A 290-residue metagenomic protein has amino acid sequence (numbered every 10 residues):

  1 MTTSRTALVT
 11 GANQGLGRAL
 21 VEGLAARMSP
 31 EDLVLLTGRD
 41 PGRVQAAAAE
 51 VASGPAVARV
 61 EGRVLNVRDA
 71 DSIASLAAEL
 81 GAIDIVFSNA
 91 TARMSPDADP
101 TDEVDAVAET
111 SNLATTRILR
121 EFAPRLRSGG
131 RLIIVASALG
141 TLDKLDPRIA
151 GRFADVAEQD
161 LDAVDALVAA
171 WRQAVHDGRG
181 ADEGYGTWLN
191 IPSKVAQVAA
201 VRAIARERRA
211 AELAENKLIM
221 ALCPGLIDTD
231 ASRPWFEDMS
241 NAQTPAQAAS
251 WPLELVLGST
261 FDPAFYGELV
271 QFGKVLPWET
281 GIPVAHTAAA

Functional and structural regions predicted by a protein language model:
T2-L35: Canonical Rossmann dinucleotide-binding motif of NAD(H)/NADP(H)-dependent dehydrogenases/reductases, specifically
T10, I83-M94, S111, G129-S137 (+1 more regions): Rossmann-fold scaffold of SDR-type NAD(P)-dependent oxidoreductases
V51-D71: Rossmann-fold cofactor-recognition segment
V67-A82: Conserved Rossmann-fold cofactor-binding substructure of NAD(P)-dependent oxidoreductases
R68, A106-A114, P192: Glycine-rich NAD(P)-binding loop of the Rossmann-fold in SDR/ketoreductase-type enzymes
F87, A114, I118-L126, A200-V201: Hydrophobic positions on the long internal alpha-helix of Rossmann-like NAD(P)-dependent oxidoreductase domains
A92, P96-P100, R131-A214, C223: Catalytic loop of short-chain dehydrogenase/reductase
R117, A221-P224, T229, F236-A290: C-terminal helical subdomain
